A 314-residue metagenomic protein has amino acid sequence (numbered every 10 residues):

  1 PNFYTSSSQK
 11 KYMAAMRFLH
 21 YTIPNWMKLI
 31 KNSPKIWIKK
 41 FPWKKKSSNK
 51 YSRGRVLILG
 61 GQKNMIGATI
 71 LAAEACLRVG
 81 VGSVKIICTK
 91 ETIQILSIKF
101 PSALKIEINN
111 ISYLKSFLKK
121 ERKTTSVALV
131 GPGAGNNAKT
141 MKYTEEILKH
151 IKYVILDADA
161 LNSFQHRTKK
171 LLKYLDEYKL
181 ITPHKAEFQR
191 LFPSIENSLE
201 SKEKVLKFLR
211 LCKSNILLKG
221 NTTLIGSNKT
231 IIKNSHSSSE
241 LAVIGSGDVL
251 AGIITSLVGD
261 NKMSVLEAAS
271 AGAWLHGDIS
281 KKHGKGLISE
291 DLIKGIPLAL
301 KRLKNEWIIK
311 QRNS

Functional and structural regions predicted by a protein language model:
P1-Y153, N162-L180, K185, Q189-S314: Small-residue (G/A/S/T)-rich helix-start motifs and N-terminal tracts that mark the onset
